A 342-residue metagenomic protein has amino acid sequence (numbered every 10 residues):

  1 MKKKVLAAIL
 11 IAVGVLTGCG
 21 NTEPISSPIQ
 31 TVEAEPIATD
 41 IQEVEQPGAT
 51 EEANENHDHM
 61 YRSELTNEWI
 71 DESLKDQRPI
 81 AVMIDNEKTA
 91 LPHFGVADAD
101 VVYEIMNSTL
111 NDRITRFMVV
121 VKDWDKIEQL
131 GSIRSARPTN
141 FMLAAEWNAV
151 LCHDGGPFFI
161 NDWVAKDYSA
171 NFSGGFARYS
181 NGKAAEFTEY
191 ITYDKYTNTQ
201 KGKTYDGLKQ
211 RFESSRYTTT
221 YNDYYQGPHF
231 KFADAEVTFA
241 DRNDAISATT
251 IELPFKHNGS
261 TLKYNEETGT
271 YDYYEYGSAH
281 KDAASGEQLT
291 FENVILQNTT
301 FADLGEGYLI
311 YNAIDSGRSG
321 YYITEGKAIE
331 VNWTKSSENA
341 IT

Functional and structural regions predicted by a protein language model:
M1, T109-L110: Secondary-structure transition/capping motifs at alpha-helix termini and the adjoining loop/turn into the next element
K2-I9: Sec-dependent signal peptide recognition, specifically the positively charged N-region followed immediately by
I11-V13: Repetitive helical segments and hydrophobic/amphipathic motifs
V15-G18: C-terminal motif of bacterial Sec signal peptides marking the signal peptidase cleavage site
G20-T22: Bacterial signal peptide processing site
S27-V32, I41, G48-Y103, L110-T342: A surface/extracellular/periplasmic glyco- and lipid-processing/surface-interacting theme
E35: Pyridoxal 5′-phosphate
